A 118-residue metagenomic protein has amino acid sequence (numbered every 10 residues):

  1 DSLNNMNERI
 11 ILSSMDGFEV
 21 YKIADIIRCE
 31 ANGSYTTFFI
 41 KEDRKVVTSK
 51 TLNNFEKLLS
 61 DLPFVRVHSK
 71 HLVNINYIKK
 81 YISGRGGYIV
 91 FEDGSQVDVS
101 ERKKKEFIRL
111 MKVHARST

Functional and structural regions predicted by a protein language model:
D1-E92, Q96-D98: Conserved binding/recognition cores within well-folded domains
N32, F107-I108: General helical structural elements
E56, I108-R109: A cross-family signal for key residues in well-ordered alpha-helices that form functional helical elements
S100-K104: Short, Lys/Arg-enriched C-terminal cap helix and immediately downstream tail that follows
R109-T118: Short, charged, intrinsically disordered terminal tails
